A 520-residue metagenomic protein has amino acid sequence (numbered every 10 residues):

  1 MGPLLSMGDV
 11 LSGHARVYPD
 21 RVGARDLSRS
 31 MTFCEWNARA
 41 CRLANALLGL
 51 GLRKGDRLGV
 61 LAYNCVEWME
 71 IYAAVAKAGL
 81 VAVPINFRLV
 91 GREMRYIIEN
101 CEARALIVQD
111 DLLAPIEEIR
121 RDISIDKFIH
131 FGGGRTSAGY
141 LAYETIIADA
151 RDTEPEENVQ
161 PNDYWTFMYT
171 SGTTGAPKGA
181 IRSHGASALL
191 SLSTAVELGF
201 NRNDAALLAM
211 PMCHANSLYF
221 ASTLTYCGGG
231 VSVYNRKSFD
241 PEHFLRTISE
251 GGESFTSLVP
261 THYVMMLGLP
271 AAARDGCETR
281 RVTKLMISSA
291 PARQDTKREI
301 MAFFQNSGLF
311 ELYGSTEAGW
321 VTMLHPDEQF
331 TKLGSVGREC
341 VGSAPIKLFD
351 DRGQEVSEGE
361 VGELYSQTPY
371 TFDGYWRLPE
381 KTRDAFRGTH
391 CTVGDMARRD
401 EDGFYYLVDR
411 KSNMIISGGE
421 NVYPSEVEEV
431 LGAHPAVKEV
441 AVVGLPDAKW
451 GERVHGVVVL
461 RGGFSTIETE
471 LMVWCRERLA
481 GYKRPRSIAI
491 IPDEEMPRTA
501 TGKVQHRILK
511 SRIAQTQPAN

Functional and structural regions predicted by a protein language model:
G2-L4, S12, D20-C65, M69-A73 (+2 more regions): Conserved AMP-binding/adenylate-forming core of the ANL superfamily
L4, A148-Y169, A176, G199-A205: Conserved pre-ATP/AMP-binding loop-to-beta segment of ANL
S28, A114-P161, P270-A271: ANL superfamily adenylate-forming
N37-R42, A148-D149, P161, A180-R202 (+3 more regions): Conserved structural elements of the adenylate-forming
R42, A62, V83-I98, D110-P115 (+3 more regions): ATP-dependent adenylate-forming carboxylate-activation enzymes
L89, R95, L106-V108, T256 (+8 more regions): AMP-binding/adenylate-forming catalytic core of the ANL superfamily
A188-A205, A215-S254, L269, S343: Conserved AMP-binding/adenylation subdomain of ANL enzymes
E253-L258, L267-T331, P345, E355: Gly/Ser/Thr-rich phosphate-binding loop
